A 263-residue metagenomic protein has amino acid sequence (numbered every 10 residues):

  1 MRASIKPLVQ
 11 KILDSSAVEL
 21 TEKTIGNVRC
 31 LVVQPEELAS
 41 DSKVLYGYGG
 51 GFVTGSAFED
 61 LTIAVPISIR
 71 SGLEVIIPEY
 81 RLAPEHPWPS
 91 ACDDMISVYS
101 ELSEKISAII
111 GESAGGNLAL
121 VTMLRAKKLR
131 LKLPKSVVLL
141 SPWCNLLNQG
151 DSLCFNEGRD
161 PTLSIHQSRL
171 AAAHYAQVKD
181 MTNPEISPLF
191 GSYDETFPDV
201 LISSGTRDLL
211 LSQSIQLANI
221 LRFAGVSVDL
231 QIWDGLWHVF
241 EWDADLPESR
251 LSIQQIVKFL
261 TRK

Functional and structural regions predicted by a protein language model:
M1-L38: A glycine/proline-hinged amphipathic helix-loop "lid/cap" segment that gates access to hydrophobic ligand pockets
D41-G50: Short beta-strand element of the alpha/beta-hydrolase
S56-A57, I63-A64, I76-I106, L246-S249: Catalytic nucleophile-loop/oxyanion-hole region of alpha/beta-hydrolase and closely related hydrolase-like folds
G111, G115, A119: Gly/Ala-rich beta-loop-alpha elbow adjacent to hydrolase catalytic centers
L124-T182: Hydrolase active-site cap/lid region
I202-S204: Short beta-strand/loop motif that positions the catalytic acidic residue of the alpha/beta-hydrolase fold
L221-V239: Catalytic histidine neighborhood in serine/cysteine hydrolases with alpha/beta-hydrolase-type architecture
E241, D245-K263: Catalytic active-site module of serine/aspartate enzymes centered on a nucleophile-bearing elbow/loop
